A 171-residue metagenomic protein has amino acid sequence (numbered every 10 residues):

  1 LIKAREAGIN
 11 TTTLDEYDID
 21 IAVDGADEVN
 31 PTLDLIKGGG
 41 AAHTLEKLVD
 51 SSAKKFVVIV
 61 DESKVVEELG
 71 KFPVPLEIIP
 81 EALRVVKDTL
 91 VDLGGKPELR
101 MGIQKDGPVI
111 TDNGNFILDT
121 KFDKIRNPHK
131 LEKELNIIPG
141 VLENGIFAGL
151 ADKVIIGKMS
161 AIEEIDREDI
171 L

Functional and structural regions predicted by a protein language model:
I2-L171: Conserved phosphate- and dinucleotide-binding cores of soluble alpha/beta proteins, encompassing both enzyme active
